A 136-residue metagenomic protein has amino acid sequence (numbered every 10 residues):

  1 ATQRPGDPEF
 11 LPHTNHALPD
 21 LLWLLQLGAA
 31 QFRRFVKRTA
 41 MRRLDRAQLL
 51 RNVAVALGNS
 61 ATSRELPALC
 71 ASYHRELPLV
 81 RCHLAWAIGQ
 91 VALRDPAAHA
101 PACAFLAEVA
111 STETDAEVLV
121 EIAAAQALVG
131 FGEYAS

Functional and structural regions predicted by a protein language model:
A1-D7: Iron-sulfur cluster-binding cysteine motifs and their immediate structural context in ferredoxin-like electron-transfer
F10-H13: Long, charge-dense, solvent-exposed interaction surfaces that engage phosphate-rich ligands
N15-A61, E65: Alpha-helical adaptor scaffolds
Q31-V36, A61-H74, L93-S111, G132-S136: Amphipathic alpha-helical scaffolding segments comprising HEAT/armadillo-like alpha-solenoid repeats
R43-Q48, S63, E76-L79, T112-E117: Alpha-helix N-cap/helix-start positions at coil->helix boundaries
L50-S60, R81-R94, L119-G132: Structural detector for internal amphipathic alpha-helices that build alpha-solenoid repeat scaffolds
P67-A87: Short secondary-structure subsegments characteristic of cysteine-rich extracellular domains
C103-S111, D115-V129: Leucine-rich solenoid repeat scaffolds
